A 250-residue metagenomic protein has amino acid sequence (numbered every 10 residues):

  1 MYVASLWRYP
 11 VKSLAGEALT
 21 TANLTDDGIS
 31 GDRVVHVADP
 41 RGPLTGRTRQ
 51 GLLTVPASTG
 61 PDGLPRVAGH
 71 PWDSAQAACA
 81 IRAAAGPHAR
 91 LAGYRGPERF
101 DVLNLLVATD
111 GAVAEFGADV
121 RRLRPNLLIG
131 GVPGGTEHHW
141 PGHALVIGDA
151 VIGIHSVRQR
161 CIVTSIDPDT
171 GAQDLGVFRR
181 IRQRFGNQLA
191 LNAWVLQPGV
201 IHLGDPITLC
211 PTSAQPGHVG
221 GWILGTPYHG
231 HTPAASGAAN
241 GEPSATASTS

Functional and structural regions predicted by a protein language model:
M1-I147, V151-I166, R179, V200-H202 (+1 more regions): Electropositive, beta-rich accessory/interaction domains or terminal extensions that provide binding surfaces
V163-P198: A conserved acidic, glycine/proline-rich C-terminal tail/linker
S236-S250: Long, low-complexity, intrinsically disordered segments
